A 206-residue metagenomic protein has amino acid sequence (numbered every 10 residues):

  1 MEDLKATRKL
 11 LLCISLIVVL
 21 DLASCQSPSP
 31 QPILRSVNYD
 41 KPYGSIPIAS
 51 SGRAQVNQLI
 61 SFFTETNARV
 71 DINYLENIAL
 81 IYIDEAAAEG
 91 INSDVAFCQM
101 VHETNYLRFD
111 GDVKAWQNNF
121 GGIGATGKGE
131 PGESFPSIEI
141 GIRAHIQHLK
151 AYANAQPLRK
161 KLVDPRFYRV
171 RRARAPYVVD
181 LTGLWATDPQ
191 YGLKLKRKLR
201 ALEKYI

Functional and structural regions predicted by a protein language model:
E2, L16, L34-R35: A subset of signal/propeptide-processing and intrinsically disordered low-complexity segments in secreted/extracellular
E2-L11: Bacterial N-terminal signal peptides that target proteins for export
L12-L20: Hydrophobic helical h-region of N-terminal Sec-dependent signal peptides in bacterial secretory/periplasmic proteins
D21, Q26-I206: Catalytic cores of secreted/periplasmic lytic hydrolases that degrade extracellular macromolecules
